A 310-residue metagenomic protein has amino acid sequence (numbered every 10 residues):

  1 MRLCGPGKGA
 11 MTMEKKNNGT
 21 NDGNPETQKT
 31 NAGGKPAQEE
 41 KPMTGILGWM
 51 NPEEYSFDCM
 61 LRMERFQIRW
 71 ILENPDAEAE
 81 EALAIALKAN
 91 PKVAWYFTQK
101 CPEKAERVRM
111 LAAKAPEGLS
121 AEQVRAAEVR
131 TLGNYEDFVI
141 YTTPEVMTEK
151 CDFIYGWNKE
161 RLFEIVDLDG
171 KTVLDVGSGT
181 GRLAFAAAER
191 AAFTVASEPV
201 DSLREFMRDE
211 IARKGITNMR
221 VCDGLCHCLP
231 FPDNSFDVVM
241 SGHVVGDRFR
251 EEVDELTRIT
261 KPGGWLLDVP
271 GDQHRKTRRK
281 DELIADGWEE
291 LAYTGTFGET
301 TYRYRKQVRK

Functional and structural regions predicted by a protein language model:
G9-G156: N-terminal accessory regions of S-adenosyl-L-methionine
K150-G170: Conserved alpha-helix/loop element of class I SAM-dependent methyltransferases that forms part of the SAM/SAH-binding
G170-G179: Conserved class I S-adenosyl-L-methionine
R182-N218, C222-D223: Class I SAM-dependent methyltransferase SAM/SAH-binding core
H227-V239: A short acidic, Gly/Pro-enriched loop at the edge of an enzyme's catalytic core that lines a small-molecule cofactor
D237-R250: A short SAM/SAH-binding and catalytic strip from SAM-dependent methyltransferases
R250-W265: A short glycine-rich, Lys/Arg-flanked "PGG" loop and its adjoining helix->strand segment in the class I
D268-G287: Conserved class I S-adenosyl-L-methionine
